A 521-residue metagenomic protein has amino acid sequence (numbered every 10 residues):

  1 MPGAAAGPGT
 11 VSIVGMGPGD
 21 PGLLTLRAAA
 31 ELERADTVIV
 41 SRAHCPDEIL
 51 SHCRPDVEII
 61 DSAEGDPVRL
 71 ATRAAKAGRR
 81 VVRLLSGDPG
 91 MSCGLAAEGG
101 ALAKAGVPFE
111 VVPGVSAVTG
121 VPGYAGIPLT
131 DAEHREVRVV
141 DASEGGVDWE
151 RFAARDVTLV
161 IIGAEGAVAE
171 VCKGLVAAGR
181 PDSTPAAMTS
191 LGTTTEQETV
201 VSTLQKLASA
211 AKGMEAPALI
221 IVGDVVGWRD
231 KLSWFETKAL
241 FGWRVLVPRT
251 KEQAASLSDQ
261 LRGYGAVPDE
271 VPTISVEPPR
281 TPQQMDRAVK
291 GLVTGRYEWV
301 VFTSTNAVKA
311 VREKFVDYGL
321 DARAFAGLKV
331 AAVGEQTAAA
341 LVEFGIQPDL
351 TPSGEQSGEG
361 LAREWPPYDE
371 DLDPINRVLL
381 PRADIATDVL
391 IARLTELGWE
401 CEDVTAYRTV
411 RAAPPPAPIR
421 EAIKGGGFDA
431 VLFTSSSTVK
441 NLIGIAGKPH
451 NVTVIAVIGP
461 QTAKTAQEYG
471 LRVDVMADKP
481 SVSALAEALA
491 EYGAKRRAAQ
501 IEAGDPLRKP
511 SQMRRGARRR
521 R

Functional and structural regions predicted by a protein language model:
M1-V115, R155, A208, G213 (+3 more regions): Class I S-adenosyl-L-methionine
P2-G3, A28-A29, G126-L129, V147-R151 (+3 more regions): A generic local secondary-structure boundary/capping motif
V38, R80, P108, P128 (+5 more regions): Residue-level detector of anion-binding/catalytic polar loops
P46, V111-P122, R135-V147, R151-A154 (+2 more regions): Conserved beta-alpha
G90, G94-G106, D148-D156, V168-V171 (+1 more regions): Active-site/ligand-binding-proximal alpha/beta "capping" segment
G90-F109, G123-I127, R312-V316, I443-A446: Short Gly/Thr/Asp-enriched flexible loops that form oxyanion-binding sites at enzyme active sites
G146-T189: Conserved anion/nucleotide-ligand pocket segment
